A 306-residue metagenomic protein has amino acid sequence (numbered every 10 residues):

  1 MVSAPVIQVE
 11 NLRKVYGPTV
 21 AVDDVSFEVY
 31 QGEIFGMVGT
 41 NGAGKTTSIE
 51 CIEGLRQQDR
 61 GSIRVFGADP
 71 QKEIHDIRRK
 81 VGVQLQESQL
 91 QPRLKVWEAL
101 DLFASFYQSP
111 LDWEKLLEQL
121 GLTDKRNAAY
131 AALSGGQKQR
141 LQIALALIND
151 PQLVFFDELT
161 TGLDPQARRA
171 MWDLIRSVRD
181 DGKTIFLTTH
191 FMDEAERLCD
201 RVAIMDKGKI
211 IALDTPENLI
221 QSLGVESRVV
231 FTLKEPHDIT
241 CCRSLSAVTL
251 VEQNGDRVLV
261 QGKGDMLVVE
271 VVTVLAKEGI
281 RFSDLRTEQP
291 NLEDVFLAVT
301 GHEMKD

Functional and structural regions predicted by a protein language model:
M1-R13, H302-D306: ABC-family P-loop ATPase nucleotide-binding domain
A4-I7, K14-A212: ABC transporter nucleotide-binding domains
A68-Q71, I210, P236, D265-M266 (+1 more regions): Short, surface-exposed acidic/glycine-rich loop or hinge patches that mediate macromolecular interfaces
D173-K263: ABC transporter nucleotide-binding domain
K263-D306: C-terminal coupling/interaction segments
